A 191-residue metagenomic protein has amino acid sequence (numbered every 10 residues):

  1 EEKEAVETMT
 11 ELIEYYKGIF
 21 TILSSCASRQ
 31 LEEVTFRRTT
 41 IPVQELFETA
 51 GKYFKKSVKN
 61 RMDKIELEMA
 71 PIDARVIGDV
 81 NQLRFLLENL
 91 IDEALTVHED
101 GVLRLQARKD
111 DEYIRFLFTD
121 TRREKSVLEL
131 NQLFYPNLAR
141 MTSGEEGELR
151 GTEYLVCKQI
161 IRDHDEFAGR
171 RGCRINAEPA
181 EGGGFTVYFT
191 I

Functional and structural regions predicted by a protein language model:
T8-I19: Short alpha-helical segment of the dimerization/phosphotransfer core of two-component systems
L31-F36, R75-G78: Conserved micro-motifs of the catalytic ATP-binding
R37-K52: A conserved beta-strand-to-alpha-helix junction within the catalytic ATP-binding
R37-T39, K64-A74: Conserved catalytic submotifs in the C-terminal HATPase_c
E88-N89, E93: Conserved polar catalytic motif of the HATPase_c/GHKL fold
V102-E112: Short beta-strand/loop element within the Bergerat-fold HATPase_c
K125-A139: Short conserved segment of the HATPase_c
V156-R171: Conserved glycine-/histidine-rich ATP-lid loop and adjacent helix of the Bergerat-fold HATPase_c
